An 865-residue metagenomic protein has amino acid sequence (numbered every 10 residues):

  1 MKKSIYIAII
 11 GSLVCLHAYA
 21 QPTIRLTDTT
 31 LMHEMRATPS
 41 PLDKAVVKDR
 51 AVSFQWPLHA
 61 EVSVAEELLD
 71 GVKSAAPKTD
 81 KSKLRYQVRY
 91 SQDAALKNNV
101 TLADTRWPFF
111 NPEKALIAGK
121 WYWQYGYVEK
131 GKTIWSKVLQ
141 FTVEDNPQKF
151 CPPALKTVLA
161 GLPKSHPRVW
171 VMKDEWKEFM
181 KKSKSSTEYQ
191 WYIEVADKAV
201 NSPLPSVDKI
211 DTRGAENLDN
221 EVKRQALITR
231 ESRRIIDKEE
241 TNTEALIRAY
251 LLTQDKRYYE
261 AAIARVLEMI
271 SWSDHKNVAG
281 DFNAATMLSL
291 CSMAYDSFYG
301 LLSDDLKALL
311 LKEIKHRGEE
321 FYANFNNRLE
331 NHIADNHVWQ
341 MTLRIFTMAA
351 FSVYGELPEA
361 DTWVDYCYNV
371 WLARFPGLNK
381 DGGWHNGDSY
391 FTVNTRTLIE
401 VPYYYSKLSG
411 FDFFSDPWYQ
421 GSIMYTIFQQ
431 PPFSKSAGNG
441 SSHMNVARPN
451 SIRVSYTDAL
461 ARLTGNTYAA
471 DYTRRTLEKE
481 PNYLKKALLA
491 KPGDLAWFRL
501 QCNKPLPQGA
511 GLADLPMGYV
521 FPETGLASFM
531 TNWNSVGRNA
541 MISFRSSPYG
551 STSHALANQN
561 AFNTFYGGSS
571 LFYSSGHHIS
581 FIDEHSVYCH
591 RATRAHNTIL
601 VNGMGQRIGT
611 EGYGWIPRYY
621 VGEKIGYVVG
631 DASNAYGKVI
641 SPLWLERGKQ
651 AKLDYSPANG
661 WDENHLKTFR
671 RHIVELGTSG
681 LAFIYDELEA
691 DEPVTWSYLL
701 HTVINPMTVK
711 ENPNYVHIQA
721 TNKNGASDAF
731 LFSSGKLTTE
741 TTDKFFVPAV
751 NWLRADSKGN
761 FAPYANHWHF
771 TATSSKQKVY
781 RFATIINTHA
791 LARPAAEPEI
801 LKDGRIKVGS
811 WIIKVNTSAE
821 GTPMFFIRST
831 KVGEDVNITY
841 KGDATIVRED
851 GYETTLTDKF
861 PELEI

Functional and structural regions predicted by a protein language model:
P22-G71: Pro/Thr/Ser/Gly-rich low-complexity, intrinsically disordered linker/stalk tracts
D70-A118: Recognizes extended acidic, P/S/T-rich segments that occur within or adjacent to Ig-like beta-sandwich modules
K130-D145: Extracellular fibronectin type III
F141-V171, V709-K710: Low-complexity, Pro/Ser/Thr- and charge-rich linker/hinge segments at domain boundaries
Y192-I193, L227-K435, S442: Aromatic-lined, polymer-binding surfaces characteristic of secreted/periplasmic polysaccharide-degrading enzymes
V353, V393-L571, S775-R781, P798-I865: Carbohydrate-active enzyme catalytic cores, enriched for enzymes that act on polyanionic acidic polysaccharides
H578-I865: CBM-like, beta-strand-rich accessory domains located in the C-terminal region of large, secreted polysaccharide-active
